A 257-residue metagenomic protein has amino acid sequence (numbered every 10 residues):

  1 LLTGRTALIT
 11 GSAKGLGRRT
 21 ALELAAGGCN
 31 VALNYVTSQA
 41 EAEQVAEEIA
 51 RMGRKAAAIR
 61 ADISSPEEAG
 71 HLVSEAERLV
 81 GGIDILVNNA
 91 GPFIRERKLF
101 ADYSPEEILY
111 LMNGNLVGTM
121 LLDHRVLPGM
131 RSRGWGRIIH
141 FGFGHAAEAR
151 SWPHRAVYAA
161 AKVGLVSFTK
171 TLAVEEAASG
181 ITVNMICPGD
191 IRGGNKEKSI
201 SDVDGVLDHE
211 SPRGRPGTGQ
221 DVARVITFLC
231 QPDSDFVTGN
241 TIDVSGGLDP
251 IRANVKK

Functional and structural regions predicted by a protein language model:
T6, A13-G15: Conserved glycine-rich cofactor-binding loop
G70, P92-L109, S151-V157, E197-S201 (+1 more regions): Conserved mid-core segment of classical short-chain dehydrogenase/reductases
P92-F93, I139-G164, T169-A178, D190-I191: Catalytic loop of short-chain dehydrogenase/reductase
R97, G205, T227, T238-K257: Short C-terminal tail/terminal secondary-structure segment of NAD(P)H-dependent dehydrogenase/reductase domains
A101-M120, W135, I139, L165 (+1 more regions): Catalytic Tyr-X3-Lys loop
D123-H124, K170: A short, exposed helix-loop element centered on a Lys and neighboring polar residues
P128, V174-E175, D235: Alpha-helical segment proximal to the catalytic Tyr-Lys
A177, T182, V237-G239: Short, small/polar-rich loop/turn modules that mediate ligand/substrate recognition or access, typified
